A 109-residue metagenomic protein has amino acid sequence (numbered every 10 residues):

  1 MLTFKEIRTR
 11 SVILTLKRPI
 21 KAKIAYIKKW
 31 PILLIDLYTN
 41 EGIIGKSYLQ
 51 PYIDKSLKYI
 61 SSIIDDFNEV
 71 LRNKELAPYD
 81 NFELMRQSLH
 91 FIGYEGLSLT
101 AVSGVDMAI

Functional and structural regions predicted by a protein language model:
M1-K46, Q50-Y52: Structured beta-strand/loop patches that form or line metal/cofactor-binding pockets in enzymes
E6, Y38-I109: Metal- or metallocofactor-binding catalytic centers and their adjacent structured scaffolds across diverse enzyme
